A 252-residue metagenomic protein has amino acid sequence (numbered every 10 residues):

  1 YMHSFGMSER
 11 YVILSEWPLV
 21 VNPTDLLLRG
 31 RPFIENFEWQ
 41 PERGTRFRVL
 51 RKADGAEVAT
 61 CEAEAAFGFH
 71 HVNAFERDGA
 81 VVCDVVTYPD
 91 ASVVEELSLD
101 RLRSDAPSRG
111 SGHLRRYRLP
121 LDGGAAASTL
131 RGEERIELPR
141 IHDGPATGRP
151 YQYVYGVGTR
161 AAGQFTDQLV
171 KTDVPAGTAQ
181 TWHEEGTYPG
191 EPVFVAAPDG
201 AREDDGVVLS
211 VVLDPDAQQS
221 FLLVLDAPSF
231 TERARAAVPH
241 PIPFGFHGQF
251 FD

Functional and structural regions predicted by a protein language model:
Y1-D252: Beta-propeller domains
